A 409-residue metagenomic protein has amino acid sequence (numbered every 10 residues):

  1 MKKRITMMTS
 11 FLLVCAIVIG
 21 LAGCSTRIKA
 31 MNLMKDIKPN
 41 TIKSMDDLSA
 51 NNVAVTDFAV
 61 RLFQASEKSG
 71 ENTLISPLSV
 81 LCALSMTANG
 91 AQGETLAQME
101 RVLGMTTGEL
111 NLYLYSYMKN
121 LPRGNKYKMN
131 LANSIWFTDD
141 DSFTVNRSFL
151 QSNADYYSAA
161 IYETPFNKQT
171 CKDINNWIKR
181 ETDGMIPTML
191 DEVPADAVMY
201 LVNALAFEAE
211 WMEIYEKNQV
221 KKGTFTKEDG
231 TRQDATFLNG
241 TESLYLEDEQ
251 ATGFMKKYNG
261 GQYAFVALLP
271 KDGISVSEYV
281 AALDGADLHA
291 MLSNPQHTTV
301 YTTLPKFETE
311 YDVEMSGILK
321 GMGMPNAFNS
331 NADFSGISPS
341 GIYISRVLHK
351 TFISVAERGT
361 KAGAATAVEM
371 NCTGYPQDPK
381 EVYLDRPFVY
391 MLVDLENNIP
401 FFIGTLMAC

Functional and structural regions predicted by a protein language model:
M1-K3: N-terminal secretory signal peptides that target proteins for export/translocation
I5-T164: Detector for small/aliphatic-rich hydrophobic stretches
M8-L12, G20, C24, I28-K35 (+7 more regions): Non-catalytic interaction/Regulatory regions outside core domains
K29, G70, N111-K271, E278 (+1 more regions): Non-catalytic, conformational "gating/processing" segments within enzyme and secreted inhibitor domains
N72-L96, M255-K257, Q377-C409: Feature captures eukaryotic membrane-trafficking machinery centered on endolysosomal pathways and lysosome-related
G93-M99, I274-S277, Y311-V313, G363-A364 (+1 more regions): Extracytoplasmic/secreted cell-surface and envelope-processing proteins
A97-L103, Y215-K222, E278-G285: Short Gly/aromatic-enriched secondary-structure transition segments
D284-T299, P376-K380: Short, cationic low-complexity segments
